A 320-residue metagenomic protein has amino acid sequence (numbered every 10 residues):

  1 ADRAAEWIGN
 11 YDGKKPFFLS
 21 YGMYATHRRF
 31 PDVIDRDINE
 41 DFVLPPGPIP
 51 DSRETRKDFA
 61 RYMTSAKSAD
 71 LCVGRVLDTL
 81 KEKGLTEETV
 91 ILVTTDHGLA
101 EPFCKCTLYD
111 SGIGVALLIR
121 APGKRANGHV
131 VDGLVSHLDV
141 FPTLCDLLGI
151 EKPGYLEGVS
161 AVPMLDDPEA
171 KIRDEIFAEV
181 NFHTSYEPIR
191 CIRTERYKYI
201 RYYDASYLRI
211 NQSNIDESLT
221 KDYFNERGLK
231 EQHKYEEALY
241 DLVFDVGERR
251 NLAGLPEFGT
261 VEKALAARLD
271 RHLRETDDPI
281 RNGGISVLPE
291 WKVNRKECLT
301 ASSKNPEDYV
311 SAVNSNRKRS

Functional and structural regions predicted by a protein language model:
A1, E87-E88, G128-T194, R250 (+4 more regions): Polar, surface-exposed loop/tail segments that function as active-site lids or cofactor/substrate-recognition elements
A1-P46, K81-V90, P102, E175 (+2 more regions): Active-site regions of oxyanion-processing enzymes, predominantly non-cytosolic
D2-I8, L44-T89, K124, L147: A long, amphipathic alpha-helix that forms part of the scaffold/cap immediately adjacent to metal-dependent active
K15-E54, Y197-R227, K292-N316: Core domains of carbohydrate- and sulfate-ester-processing enzymes
R29, T79-S136, S302-D308: Histidine-centered active-site microenvironments of extracellular/periplasmic hydrolases and transferases
D58-C72, T107-V115, R125-P142, L148-S160 (+1 more regions): A short beta-strand-to-alpha-helix junction
L99-E101, L148-A238, V293, D308 (+1 more regions): C-terminal cap/loop subdomain of S1 sulfatases and analogous C-terminal strand-loop tails that border
G114, G228-E236, L242-F244, L252-S320: Long, internal low-complexity/basic segments
